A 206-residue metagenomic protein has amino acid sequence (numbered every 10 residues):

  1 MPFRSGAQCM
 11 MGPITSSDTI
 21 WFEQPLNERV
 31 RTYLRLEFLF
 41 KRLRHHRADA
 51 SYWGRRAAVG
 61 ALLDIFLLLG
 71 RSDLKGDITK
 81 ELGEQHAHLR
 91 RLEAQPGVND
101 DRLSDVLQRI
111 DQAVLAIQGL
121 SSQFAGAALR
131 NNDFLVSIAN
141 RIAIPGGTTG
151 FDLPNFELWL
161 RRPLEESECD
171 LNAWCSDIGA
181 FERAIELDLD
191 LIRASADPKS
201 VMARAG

Functional and structural regions predicted by a protein language model:
F3-R4, C9-G206: Surface-exposed peri-terminal alpha-helical interaction modules
